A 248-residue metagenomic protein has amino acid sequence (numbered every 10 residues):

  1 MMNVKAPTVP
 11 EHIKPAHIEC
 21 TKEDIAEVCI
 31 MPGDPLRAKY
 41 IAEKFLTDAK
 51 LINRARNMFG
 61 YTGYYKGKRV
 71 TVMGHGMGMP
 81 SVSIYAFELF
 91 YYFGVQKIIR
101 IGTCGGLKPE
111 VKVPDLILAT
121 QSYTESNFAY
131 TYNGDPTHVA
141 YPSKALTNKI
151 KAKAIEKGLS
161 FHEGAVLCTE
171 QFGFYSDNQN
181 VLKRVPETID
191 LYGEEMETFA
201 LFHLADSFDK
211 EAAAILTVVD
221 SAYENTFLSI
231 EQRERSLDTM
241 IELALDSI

Functional and structural regions predicted by a protein language model:
M2-A140, K144-K149: Metabolite-binding pocket within alpha/beta catalytic cores that recognizes anionic/polar moieties
P80-S83, M196-L201: Short glycine/serine/threonine-rich phosphate/pyrophosphate-binding segments that cradle anionic phosphate groups
Y91, S176-N178, F227-L228: Expand to "…catalyze enediolate/carbanion chemistry for C-C bond making/breaking, isomerization, decarboxylation
Q96, Y192, E211: Short acidic/polar active-site loop segments enriched in Thr and Asp
T137-T188: Active-site rim beta-loop-alpha module in soluble metabolic enzymes
K149-K157, L204, L243-S247: Generic non-transmembrane alpha-helical segments
F199-Q232: Zn-dependent metallopeptidase/amidohydrolase metal-coordination segment
A222-I248: His/Asp/Glu-rich mid-to-C-terminal helical/loop segments that flank catalytic regions of hydrolases
